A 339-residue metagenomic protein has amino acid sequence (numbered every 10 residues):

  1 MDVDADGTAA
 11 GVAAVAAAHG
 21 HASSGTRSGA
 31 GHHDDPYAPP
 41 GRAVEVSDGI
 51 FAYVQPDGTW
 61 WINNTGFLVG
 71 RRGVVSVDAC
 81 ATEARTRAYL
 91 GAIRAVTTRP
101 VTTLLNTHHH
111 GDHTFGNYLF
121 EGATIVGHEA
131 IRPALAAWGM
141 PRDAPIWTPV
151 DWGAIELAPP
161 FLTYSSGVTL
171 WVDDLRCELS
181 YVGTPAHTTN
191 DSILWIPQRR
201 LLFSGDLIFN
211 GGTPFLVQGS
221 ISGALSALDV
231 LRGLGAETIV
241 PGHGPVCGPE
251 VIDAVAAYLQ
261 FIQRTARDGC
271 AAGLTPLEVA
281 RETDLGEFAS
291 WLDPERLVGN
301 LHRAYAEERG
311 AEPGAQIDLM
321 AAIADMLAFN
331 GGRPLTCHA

Functional and structural regions predicted by a protein language model:
M1-R72: Zn-dependent metallo-beta-lactamase
G11, L274-A339: C-terminal regulatory/interaction regions
G25, V46-F51, T148-W152, D173-L179: Short Pro/Gly-enriched beta-strand edge/turn motifs at strand-loop
A43-A92, S192-G205: Conserved beta-strand hairpin/beta-sheet module of binuclear metal-dependent hydrolase folds, prominently
G49, L68, D78, I93 (+10 more regions): Divalent metal-coordination and catalytic microenvironments
Y53-G58, A137, P141-A144, D151 (+1 more regions): Acidic/histidine-rich helix-loop elements that form or flank divalent-metal/phosphate-binding sites at the catalytic
G73-V75, A79-E83, T169, R176-D268: Metallo-beta-lactamase
A84-R87, G91-V172, T189: Active-site HxH/HxHxD metal-binding segment of metal-dependent hydrolases
